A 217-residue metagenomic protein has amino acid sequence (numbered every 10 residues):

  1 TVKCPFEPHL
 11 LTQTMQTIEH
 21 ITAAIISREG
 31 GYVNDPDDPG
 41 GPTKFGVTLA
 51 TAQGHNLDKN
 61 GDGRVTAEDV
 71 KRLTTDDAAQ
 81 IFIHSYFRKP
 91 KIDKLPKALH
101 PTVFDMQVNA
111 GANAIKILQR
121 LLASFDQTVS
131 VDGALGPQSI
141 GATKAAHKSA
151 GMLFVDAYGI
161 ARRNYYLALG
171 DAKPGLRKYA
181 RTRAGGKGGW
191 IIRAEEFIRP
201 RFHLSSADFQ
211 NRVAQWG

Functional and structural regions predicted by a protein language model:
V2-G217: Cell-wall polysaccharide-cleaving catalytic domain and substrate-binding groove, primarily in peptidoglycan/chitin
